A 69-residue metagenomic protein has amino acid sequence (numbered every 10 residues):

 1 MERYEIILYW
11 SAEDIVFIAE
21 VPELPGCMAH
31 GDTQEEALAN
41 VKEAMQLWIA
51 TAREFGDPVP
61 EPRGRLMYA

Functional and structural regions predicted by a protein language model:
M1-I15, E20, L24, Y68: N-terminal segment of the canonical double-stranded RNA-binding domain
M1-I6, A39-A69: Short, charged, surface-exposed hinge/linker loops at domain edges that act as mobile lids or interdomain connectors
P22, C27, A52: Short glycine- and Lys/Arg-enriched binding-loop motifs that mark or flank ligand-binding interfaces
P25-E36: A short, exposed loop/beta-hairpin motif centered on an aromatic-Gly-Thr core
